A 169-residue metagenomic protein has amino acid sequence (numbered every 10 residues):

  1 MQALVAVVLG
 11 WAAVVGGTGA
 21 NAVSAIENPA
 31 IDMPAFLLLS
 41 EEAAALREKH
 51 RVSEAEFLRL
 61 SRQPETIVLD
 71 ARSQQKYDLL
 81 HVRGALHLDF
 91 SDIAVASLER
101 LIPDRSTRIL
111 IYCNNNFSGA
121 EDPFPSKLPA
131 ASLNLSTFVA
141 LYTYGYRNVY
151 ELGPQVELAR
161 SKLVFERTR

Functional and structural regions predicted by a protein language model:
Q2-H50, D78-L88, I93-R169: Rhodanese-like catalytic fold shared by cysteine-dependent sulfurtransferases and DSP/PTP-type phosphatases
L46-L60: A short, well-structured juxtamembrane/interface segment
E56, R72, S136: Short Gly/charged-rich anion-binding patches and loops
R59, K76-L79: Short, solvent-exposed loop/turn elements at domain surfaces
R62-Q63, V82: Flexible, glycine-rich surface segments
P64-L69, R105-R108: Short coil/turn segments at beta-strand junctions that form active-site/ligand-binding loops
I67-R72, A85-L88: Short hydrophobic beta-strand that contains or immediately precedes a catalytic carboxylate
R72-S73, N115: Short glycine-rich, polar/acidic loop-and-turn segments at beta strand-coil junctions
